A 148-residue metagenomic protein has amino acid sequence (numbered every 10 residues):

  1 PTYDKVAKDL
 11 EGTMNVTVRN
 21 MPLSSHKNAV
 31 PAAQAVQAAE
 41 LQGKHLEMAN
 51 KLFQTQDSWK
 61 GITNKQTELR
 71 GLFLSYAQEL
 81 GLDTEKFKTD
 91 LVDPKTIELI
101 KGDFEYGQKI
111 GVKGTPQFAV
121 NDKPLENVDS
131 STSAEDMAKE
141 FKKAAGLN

Functional and structural regions predicted by a protein language model:
P1-A7, L74-N148: C-terminal cap of thioredoxin/glutaredoxin-like
P1-Q78, E140-A144: Structural alpha/beta surface segment adjacent to cysteine/selenocysteine redox centers across thiol/disulfide enzymes
